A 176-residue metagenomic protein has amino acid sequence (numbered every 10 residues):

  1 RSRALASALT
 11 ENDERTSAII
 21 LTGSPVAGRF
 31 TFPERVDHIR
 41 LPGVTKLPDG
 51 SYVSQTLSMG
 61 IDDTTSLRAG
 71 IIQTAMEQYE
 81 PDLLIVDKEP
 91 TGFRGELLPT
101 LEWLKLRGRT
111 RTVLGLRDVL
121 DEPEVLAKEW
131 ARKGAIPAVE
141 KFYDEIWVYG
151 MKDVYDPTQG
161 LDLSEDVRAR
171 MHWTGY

Functional and structural regions predicted by a protein language model:
R1-R3: A short, glycine/small-residue-rich beta-strand->loop->alpha-helix junction that serves as a flexible
A8-D63, L67-A69: Conserved nucleotide-sugar phosphate-binding/catalytic loop shared by glycosyltransferases and other
E14-T16, L106-T112, Y143-D144, R168-A169: A short helix->loop->beta-strand "cap" motif at the edges of active sites that frequently abuts
V26-G28, L84-W103: An aromatic- and histidine-rich active-site surface loop
H38, L84, T112, I146-W147: Short, well-ordered beta-strand core segments
I39, L101-V119: Active-site proximal beta-strand in glycosyltransferases
V53-R94: Conserved nucleotide-sugar donor-binding subdomain of glycosyltransferases
L116-Y176: A nucleotide-sugar donor-handling region in carbohydrate enzymes
